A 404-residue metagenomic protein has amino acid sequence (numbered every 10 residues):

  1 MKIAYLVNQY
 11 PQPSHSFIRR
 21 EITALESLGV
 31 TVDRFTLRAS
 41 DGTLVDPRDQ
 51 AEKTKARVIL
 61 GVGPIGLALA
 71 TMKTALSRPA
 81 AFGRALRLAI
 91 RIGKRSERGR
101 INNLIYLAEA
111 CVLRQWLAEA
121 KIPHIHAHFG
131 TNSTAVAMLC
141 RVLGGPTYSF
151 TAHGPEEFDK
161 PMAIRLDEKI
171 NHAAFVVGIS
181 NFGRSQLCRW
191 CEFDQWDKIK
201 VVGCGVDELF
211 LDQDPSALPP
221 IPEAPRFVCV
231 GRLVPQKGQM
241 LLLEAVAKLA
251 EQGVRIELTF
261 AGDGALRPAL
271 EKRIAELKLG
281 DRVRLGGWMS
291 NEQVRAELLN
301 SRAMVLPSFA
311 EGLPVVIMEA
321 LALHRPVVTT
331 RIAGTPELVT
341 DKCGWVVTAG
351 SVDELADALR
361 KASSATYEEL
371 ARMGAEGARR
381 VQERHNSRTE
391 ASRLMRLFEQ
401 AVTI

Functional and structural regions predicted by a protein language model:
I170, W288-M289, A296-S301: Short alpha-helical donor nucleotide-sugar binding micro-motif in glycosyltransferases
F182, G205: Carbohydrate-associated surface elements
P219-V246, T259: Conserved donor-binding/catalytic core segment of Leloir-type glycosyltransferases
E271-M289: Nucleotide-activated donor-binding/catalytic signature segment of Leloir-type glycosyltransferases, i.e., the conserved
F309: Aromatic "clamp/platform" in nucleotide-sugar-dependent glycosyltransferases that forms part of the donor/acceptor
P326-T329: Short hydrophobic beta-strand element within catalytic cores of glycosyltransferases and related nucleotide-activated
D341, W345-V352, K361-Y367: Conserved acidic donor-binding segment of nucleotide-sugar-dependent glycosyltransferases
E369-R384, E390-M395: A short, well-ordered alpha-helix in the C-terminal region of glycosyltransferases
